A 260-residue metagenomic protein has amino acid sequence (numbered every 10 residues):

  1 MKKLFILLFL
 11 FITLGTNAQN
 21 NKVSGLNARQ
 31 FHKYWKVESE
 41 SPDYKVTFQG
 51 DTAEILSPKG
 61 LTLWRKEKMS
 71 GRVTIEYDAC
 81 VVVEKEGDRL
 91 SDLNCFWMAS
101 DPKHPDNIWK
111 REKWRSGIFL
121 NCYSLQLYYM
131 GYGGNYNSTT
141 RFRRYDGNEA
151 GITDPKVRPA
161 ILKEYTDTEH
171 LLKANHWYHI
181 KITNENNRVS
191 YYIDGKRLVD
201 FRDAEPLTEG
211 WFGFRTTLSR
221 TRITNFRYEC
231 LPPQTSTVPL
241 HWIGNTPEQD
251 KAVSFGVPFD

Functional and structural regions predicted by a protein language model:
L4-T13: Sec-dependent N-terminal signal peptides
L14-A18: Sec/Tat signal peptide C-region and signal peptidase I cleavage site
Q19-F259: Extracellular glycan-recognition regions
